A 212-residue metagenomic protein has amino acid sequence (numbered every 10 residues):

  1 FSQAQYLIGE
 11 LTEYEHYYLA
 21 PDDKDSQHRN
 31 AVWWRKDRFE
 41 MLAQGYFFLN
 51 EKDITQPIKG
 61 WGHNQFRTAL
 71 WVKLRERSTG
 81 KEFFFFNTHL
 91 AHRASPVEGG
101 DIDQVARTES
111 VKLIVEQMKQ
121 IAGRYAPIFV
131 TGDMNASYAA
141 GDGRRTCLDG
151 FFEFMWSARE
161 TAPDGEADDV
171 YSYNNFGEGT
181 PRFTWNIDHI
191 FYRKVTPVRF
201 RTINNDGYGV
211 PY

Functional and structural regions predicted by a protein language model:
F1-L7, W33, V72, F84-T88 (+2 more regions): Active-site beta-strand/loop signature of hydrolases that rely on acidic residues for catalysis
F1-L90, T202-N204: Structured beta-strand-rich core segments of catalytic domains in phosphoester-bond hydrolases
I8-T12, V32, G99-D101, G143-C147: Short, glycine/charged-enriched secondary-structure capping and boundary segments
N50-D53, D103-E109, Y208-V210: Short, low-complexity, polar/charged sequence segments that are solvent-exposed and flexible
I58-K59, G99-Q104: Second-shell loop/turn segments in exported
G62-R67, V105-L113, A140-G143, R182-F183 (+1 more regions): Soluble or luminal CAZymes and related metallo-dependent hydrolases
A91-S95: A short, flexible beta-alpha/helix-coil linker loop
K119-F129, A136-Y212: Metal-dependent phosphoester-hydrolase catalytic domains
